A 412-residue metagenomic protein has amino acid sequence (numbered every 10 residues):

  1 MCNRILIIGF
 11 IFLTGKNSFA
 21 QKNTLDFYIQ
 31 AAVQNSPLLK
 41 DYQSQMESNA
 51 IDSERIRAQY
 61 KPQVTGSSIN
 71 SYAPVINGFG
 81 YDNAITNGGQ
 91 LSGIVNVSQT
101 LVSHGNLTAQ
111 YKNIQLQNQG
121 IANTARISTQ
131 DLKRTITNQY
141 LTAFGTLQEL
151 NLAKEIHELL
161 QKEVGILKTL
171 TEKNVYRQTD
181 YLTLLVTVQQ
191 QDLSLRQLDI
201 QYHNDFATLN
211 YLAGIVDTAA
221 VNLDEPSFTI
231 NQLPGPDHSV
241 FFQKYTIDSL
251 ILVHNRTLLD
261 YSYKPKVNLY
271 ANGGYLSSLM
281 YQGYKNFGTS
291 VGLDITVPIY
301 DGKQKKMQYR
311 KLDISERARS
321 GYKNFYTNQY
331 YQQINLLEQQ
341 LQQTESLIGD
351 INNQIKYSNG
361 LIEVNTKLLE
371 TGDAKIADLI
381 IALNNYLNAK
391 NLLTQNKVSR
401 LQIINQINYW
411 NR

Functional and structural regions predicted by a protein language model:
M1-S36, I407-R412: Bacterial Sec-dependent N-terminal signal peptides
F19-Q63, V175-Q178, A213-N255, K264 (+2 more regions): Bacterial Sec-pathway N-terminal export signals of envelope proteins
D41-I56, S128, L132-N151, T169 (+5 more regions): Amphipathic alpha-helical coiled-coil segments
I51, T129-Q243, Q340, T344 (+1 more regions): Periplasmic alpha-helical coiled-coil/stalk elements that build and connect Gram-negative outer-membrane
Q63-N87, S98-I127, Y263-T289, T296-R310: Small/polar (Gly/Ser/Thr/Ala-rich) solvent-exposed segments that form structured loops/beta-strands/short helices used
Q90-S92, N138, T183, K266 (+1 more regions): Transmembrane beta-barrel architecture of outer-membrane proteins
V95-V97, T257, L293: Membrane-embedded beta-strands of outer-membrane beta-barrel proteins, especially the hydrophobic/small aromatic
